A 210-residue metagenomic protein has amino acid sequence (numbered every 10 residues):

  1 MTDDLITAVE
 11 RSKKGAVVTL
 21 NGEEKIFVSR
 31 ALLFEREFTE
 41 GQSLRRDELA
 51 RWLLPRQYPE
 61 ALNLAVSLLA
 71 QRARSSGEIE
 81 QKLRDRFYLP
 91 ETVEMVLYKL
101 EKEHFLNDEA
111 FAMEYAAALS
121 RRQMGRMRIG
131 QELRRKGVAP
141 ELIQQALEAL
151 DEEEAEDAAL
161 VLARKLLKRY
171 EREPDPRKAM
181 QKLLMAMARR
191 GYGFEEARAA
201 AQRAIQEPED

Functional and structural regions predicted by a protein language model:
M1-D210: An alpha-helical, amphipathic repeat domain used for nucleic-acid recognition, typified by the mTERF helical solenoid
